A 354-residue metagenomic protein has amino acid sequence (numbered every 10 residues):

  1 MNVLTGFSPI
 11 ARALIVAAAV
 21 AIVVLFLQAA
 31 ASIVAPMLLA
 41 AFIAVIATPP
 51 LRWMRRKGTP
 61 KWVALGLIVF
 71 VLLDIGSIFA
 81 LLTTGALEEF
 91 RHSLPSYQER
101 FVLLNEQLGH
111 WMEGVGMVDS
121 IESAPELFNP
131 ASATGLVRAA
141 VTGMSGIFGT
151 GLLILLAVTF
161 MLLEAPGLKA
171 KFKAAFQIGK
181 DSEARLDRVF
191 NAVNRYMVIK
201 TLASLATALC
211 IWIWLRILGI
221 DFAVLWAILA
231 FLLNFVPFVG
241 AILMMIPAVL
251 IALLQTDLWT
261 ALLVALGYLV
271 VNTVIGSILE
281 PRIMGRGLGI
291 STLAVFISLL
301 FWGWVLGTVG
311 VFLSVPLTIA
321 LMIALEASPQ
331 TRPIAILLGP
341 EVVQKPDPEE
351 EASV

Functional and structural regions predicted by a protein language model:
M1-L82, I154, L325-V354: Anchoring transmembrane alpha helix of integral membrane proteins
T5-I22, T84-E106, A139-L155, A206-L215 (+3 more regions): Hydrophobic alpha-helical transmembrane segments
R12, M144-L266: Alpha-helical transmembrane segments and their immediate interhelical loop/hinge regions in multi-pass membrane
A17-I22, F26, G66-F79, F148-L155 (+13 more regions): Generic alpha-helical transmembrane segments of integral inner-membrane proteins, especially permease/transport modules
A31-L39, I217-L229, T256-V264, I290-V295 (+2 more regions): Membrane-water interface of transmembrane alpha-helices in multipass transporters/channels
A40-A44, V71-D74, V158-M161, I228-I242 (+4 more regions): Hydrophobic transmembrane alpha-helices
P50-K57, V63, I78-L153, A165-G167 (+1 more regions): Juxtamembrane membrane-interface segments in integral membrane proteins
L262-V354: Hydrophobic alpha-helical transmembrane segments of membrane transport and translocation systems, primarily multi-pass
